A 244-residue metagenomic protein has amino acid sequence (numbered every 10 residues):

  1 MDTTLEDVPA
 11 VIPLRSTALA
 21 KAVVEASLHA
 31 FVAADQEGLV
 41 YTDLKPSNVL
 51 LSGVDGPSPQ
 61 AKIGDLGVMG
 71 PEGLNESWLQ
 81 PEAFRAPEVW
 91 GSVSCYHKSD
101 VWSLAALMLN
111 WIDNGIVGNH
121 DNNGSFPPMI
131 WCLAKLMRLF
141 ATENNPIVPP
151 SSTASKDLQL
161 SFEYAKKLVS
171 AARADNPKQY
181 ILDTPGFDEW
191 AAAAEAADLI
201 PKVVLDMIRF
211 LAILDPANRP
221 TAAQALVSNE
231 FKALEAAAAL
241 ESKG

Functional and structural regions predicted by a protein language model:
M1-L19: Conserved structural core of kinase catalytic domains
V23-V24: Activation segment signature within eukaryotic-like protein kinase domains
D35-S52: Catalytic-loop of the protein kinase fold
S47-A83: Activation segment/activation loop of eukaryotic-type protein kinase catalytic domains
Q80-V93: Protein kinase subdomain VIII
D100: Conserved catalytic-loop aspartate of Hanks-type protein kinases
F140-M207: C-terminal lobe substrate-recognition/regulatory segment of protein kinase catalytic domains
A217-G244: Regulatory extensions flanking the kinase catalytic core
